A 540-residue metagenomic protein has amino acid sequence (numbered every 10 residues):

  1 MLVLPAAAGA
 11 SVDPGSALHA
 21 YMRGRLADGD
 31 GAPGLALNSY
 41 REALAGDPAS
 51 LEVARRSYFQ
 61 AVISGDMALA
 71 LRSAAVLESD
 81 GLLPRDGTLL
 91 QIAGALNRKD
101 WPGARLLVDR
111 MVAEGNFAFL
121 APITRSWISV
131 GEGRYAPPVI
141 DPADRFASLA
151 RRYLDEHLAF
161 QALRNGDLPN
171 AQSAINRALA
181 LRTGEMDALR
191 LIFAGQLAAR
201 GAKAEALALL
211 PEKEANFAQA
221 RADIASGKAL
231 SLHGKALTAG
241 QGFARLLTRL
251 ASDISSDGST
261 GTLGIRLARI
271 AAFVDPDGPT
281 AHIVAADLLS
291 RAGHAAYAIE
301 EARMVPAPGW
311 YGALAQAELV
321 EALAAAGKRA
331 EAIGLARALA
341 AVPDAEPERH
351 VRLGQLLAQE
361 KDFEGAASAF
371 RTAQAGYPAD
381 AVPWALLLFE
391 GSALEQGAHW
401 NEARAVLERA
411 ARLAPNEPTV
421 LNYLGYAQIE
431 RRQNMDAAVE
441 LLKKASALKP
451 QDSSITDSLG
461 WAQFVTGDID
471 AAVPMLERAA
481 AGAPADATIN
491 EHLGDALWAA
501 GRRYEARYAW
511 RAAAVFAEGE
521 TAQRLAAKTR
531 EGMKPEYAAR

Functional and structural regions predicted by a protein language model:
V3-S57, V62-R72, L82-L83, L106 (+3 more regions): N-terminal leader/linker segments that initiate helical-solenoid repeat arrays
V12-A20, G31-A32, D47-A54, G81-L89 (+15 more regions): Generic helix N-cap/helix-start motif at coil->alpha-helix transitions
R25, F59, A93, W127 (+10 more regions): Residue-level recognition of tetratricopeptide repeat
D28-A32, L51-E52, P169, I224-A225 (+12 more regions): Repeat-based scaffolding regions
D30, S64, R98, E132-G133 (+10 more regions): Structural motif corresponding to the intra-repeat A-B loop/turn of tetratricopeptide repeats
M67-S79, W101-A113, R134-S148, L168-A180 (+10 more regions): Alpha-helical repeat scaffolds
W127, T248, V320-E321, Y423-A481: Alpha-helical adaptor scaffolds
L230, G234-L246, A487, A499-R540: Terminal, low-structured helical/coil segments at or just beyond the last alpha-helical repeat
